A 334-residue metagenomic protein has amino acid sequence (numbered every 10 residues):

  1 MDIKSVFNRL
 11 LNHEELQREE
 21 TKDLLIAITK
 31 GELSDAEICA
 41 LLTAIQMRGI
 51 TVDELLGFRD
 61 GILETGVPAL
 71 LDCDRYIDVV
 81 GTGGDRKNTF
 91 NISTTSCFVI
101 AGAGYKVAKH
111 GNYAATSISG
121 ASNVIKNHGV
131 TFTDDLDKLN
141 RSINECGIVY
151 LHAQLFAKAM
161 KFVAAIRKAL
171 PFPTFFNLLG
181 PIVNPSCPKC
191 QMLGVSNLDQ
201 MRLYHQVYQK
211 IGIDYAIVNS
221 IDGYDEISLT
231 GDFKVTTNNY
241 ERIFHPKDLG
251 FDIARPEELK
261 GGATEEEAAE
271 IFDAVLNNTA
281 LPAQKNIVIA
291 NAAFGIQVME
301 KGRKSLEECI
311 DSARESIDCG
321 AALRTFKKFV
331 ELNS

Functional and structural regions predicted by a protein language model:
M1-T89, A103, V107, A254-L259 (+4 more regions): Acidic, glycine/proline-rich low-complexity segments that act as flexible tails and inter-domain linkers
R9, E64-A69, T89, G104 (+2 more regions): Glycine-rich anion-binding loops and their surrounding alpha/beta cores
D23, G57-D60, F98, A165 (+1 more regions): Alpha-helical scaffolding segments of alpha/beta enzyme cores, especially the outer helices of TIM-barrel or partial
A40, T95-V99, I287, N291-F294: Short amphipathic alpha-helical face segments that pack within enzyme cores and frequently flank/anchor catalytic
I45, I100, Y208: Hydrophobic pocket-lining residues that define ligand/cofactor binding sites across diverse proteins
G81, D85-S142: A generic, well-ordered mixed alpha/beta core segment in the N-terminal half of proteins
